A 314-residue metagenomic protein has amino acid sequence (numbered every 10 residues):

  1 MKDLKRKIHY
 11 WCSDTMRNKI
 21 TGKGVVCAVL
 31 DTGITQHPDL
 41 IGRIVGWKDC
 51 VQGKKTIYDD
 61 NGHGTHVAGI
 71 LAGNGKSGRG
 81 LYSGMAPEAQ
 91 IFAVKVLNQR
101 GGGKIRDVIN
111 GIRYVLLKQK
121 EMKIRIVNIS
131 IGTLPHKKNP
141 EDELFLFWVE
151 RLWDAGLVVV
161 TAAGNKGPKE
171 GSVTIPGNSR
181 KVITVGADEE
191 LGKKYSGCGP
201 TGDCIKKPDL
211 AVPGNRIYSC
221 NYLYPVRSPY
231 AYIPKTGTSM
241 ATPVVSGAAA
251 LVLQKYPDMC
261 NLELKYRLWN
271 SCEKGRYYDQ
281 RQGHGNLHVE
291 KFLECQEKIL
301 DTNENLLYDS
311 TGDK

Functional and structural regions predicted by a protein language model:
M1-A28, V51-D59, L191-G199, H288-E290: N-terminal domain-start motif of subtilase-like serine proteases
K5, I124-N128, Q254-K314: C-terminal subdomain of the subtilisin-like protease fold in secreted/lumenal serine endopeptidases
M16-A28, I34-G46, K55-R106, M122-R125 (+4 more regions): Subtilisin-like serine protease catalytic core
G33-T35, C50-V51, S77, L97-G101 (+6 more regions): Solvent-exposed loop/turn segments at secondary-structure junctions within structured extracellular/periplasmic domains
Q36, V45, D188-S239: Catalytic-core environment of secreted peptidases
A68-L71, F92-N98, G214-Q282: Hydrolase catalytic cores
F92, V158-V160, T184, A211 (+1 more regions): Structural detector of well-ordered beta-strand residues that form the stable sheet scaffold of enzyme domains
V96-S179, G202-I205, P225-T236, M240-T242 (+1 more regions): Substrate-binding/access-modulating region of protease and related hydrolase catalytic domains
